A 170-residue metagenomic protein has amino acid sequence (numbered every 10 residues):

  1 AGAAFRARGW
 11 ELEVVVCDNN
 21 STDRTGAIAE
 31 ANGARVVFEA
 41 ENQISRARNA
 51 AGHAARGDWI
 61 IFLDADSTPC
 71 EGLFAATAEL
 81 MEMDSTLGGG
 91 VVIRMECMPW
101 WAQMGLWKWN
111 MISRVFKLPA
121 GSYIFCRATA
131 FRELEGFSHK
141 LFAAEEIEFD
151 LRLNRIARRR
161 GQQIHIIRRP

Functional and structural regions predicted by a protein language model:
A1-E11: Short, acidic, metal-binding catalytic loop of nucleotide-sugar glycosyltransferases
D18-G26, S67: A conserved acidic beta->alpha catalytic loop
D23-N32, G72: Acidic helix N-cap motif at the loop->helix transition within catalytic regions of sugar-transfer enzymes
I28-A31, E39-A55: Glycine-rich, basic loop-to-helix element that forms the pyrophosphate-binding segment of sugar-nucleotide handling
I60: Short aromatic/hydrophobic "clamp" motif used to bind/position activated sugar donors
G72-W100: Conserved donor NDP-sugar-binding/catalytic core segment of glycosyltransferases
G88-C97, W109-C126: A recurrent flexible, glycine/aromatic-enriched loop bordering the glycosyltransferase active site that acts as
A130-E135, K140-G161: A short, conserved alpha-helix in the catalytic core of glycosyltransferases
